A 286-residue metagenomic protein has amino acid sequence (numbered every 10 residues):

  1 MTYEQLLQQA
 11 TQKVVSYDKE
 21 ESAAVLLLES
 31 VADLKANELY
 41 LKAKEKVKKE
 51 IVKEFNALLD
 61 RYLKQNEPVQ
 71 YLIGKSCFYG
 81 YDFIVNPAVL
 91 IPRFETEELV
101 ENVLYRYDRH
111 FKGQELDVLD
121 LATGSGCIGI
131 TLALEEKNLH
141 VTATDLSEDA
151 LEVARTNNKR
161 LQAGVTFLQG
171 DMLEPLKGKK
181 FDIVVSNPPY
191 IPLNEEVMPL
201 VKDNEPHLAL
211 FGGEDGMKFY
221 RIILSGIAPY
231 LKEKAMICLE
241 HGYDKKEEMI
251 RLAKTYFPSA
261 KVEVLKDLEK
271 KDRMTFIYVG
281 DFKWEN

Functional and structural regions predicted by a protein language model:
M1-I73: N-terminal auxiliary segments of SAM/dcSAM-dependent transferases
M1-S16, Y107-E115, K177-G178, K261-E263 (+1 more regions): Short, Lys/Arg-enriched, disordered terminal segments
A10, L99-V103, Y107, M172 (+2 more regions): Generic hydrophobic alpha-helical segments
E20-E21, F111-E115, K232-E233: Short helix-terminating capping/connector loops at secondary-structure junctions
L34, K42, E67-P68, I73 (+5 more regions): Residue-level signal for pocket-adjacent positions within structured domains
I51, P92-E95, F219: An acidic site on a long C-lobe helix of protein kinase domains
N56-E136, V141, L146-T156, F276: SAM-dependent Rossmann-like transferase core, predominantly class I methyltransferases with a strong bias toward
L139-H140, T144-E285: S-adenosylmethionine
